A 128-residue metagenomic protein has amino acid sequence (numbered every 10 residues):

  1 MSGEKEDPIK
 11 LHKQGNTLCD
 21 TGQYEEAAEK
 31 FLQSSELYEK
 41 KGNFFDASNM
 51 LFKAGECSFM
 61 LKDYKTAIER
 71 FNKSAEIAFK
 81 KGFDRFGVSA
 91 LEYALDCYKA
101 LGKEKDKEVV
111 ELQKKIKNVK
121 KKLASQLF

Functional and structural regions predicted by a protein language model:
G3-E6, E25, F45, K65 (+1 more regions): Residue signature of alpha-solenoid helical repeat architecture, marking inter-repeat boundaries and helix-start
E4-K40: Alpha-helical segment of the N-proximal tetratricopeptide repeat
L18-C19, S35-Y38, S58, A78 (+2 more regions): Eukaryotic all-alpha helical interaction scaffolds
A27, A47, A67, G87 (+1 more regions): Single-residue signature of alpha-solenoid repeat helices
Y38-F44, F79-D84: Flexible helix-coil transition and linker loops at the boundaries of alpha-helical arrays
